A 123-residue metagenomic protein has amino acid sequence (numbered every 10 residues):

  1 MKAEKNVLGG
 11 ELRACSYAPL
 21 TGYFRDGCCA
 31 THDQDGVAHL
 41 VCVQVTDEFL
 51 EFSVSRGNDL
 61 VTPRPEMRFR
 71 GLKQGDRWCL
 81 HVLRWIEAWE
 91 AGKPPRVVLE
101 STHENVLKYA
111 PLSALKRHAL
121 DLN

Functional and structural regions predicted by a protein language model:
M1-L40: OB-fold ssDNA-binding interfaces and closely related basic DNA-contact patches used across DNA replication/repair
Q44-D59: Short, basic/aromatic beta-hairpin or loop at an interaction surface
V61-R68: Short alpha-helix capping/helix-loop boundary micro-motifs
W85-K108: Short, compositionally biased
E104-N123: Glycine- and charge-enriched low-complexity intrinsically disordered segments
